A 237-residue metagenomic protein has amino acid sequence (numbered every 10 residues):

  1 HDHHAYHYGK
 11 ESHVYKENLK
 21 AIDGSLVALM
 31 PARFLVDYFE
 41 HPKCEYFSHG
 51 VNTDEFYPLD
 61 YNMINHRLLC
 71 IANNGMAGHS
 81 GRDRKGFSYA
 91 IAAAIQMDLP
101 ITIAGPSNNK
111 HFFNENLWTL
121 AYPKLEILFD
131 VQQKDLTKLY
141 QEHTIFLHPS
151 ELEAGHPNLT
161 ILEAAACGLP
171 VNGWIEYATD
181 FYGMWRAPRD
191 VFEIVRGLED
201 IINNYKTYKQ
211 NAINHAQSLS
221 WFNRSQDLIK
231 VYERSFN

Functional and structural regions predicted by a protein language model:
G9-M30: Membrane-proximal helix-turn-helix segments that form the acceptor-binding/catalytic region of lipid-linked
D23-P58: Donor nucleotide-sugar binding/catalytic pocket of nucleotide-sugar-dependent glycosyltransferases
N52-E55, M63-N116: Conserved catalytic-core segment of nucleotide-activated headgroup transferases in glycan assembly
F113-K134: Nucleotide-activated donor-binding/catalytic signature segment of Leloir-type glycosyltransferases, i.e., the conserved
Q141-A154, L169: Acidic donor-binding loop of glycosyltransferase active sites
A166-G173: Short hydrophobic beta-strand element within catalytic cores of glycosyltransferases and related nucleotide-activated
T179-D200: Change "using UDP/GDP/dTDP sugars" to "using nucleotide sugars
R189, N203-N237: A charged, aromatic-enriched C-terminal amphipathic alpha-helix characteristic of glycosyltransferases across folds
